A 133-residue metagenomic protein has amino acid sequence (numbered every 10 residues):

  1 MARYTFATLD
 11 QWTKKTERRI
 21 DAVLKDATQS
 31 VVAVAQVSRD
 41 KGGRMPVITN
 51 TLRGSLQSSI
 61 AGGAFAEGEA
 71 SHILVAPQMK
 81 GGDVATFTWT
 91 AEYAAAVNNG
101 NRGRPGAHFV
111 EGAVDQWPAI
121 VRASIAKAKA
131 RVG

Functional and structural regions predicted by a protein language model:
F6-A7, Q11-V97: Short, low-complexity, charged/polar segments at coil/turn and helix-coil boundaries
G103-G133: Protruding loop/beta-arch "assembly-hinge" segments enriched in small, turn-prone residues
